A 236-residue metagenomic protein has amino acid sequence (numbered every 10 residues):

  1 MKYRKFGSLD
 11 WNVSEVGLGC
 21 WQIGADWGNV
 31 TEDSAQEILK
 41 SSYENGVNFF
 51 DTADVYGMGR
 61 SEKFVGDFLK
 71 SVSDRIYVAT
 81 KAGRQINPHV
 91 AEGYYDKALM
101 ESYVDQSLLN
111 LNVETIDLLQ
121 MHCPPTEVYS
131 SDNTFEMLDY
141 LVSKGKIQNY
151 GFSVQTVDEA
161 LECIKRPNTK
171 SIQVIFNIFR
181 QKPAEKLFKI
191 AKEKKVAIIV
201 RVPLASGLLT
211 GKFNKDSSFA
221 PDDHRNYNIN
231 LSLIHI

Functional and structural regions predicted by a protein language model:
M1-Y77: N-terminal binding-site loop/beta-alpha segment at the start of enzyme catalytic domains that lines or forms
F6, L18, A35, F50 (+8 more regions): Conserved, mostly hydrophobic/aromatic
V13-V16, G46-N48, S73-I76, V113-D117 (+4 more regions): Short, well-ordered coil/turn segments that N-cap beta-strands
Q22-D26, Q85-A91: A short acidic, helix-capping loop that chelates divalent metal ions and anchors anionic groups
E44, N87-F179, K186: Glycine/proline-rich, positively charged, aromatic-decorated active-site loop/lid region on the catalytic face
A82-R84, T156, F176-R180, V202-L209 (+1 more regions): Glycine-rich beta-alpha junction loops
P183-D223: Aromatic-lined glycan-binding groove of carbohydrate-active enzymes
I234-I236: Conserved small/polar residues in nucleotide/adenosyl-binding loops
